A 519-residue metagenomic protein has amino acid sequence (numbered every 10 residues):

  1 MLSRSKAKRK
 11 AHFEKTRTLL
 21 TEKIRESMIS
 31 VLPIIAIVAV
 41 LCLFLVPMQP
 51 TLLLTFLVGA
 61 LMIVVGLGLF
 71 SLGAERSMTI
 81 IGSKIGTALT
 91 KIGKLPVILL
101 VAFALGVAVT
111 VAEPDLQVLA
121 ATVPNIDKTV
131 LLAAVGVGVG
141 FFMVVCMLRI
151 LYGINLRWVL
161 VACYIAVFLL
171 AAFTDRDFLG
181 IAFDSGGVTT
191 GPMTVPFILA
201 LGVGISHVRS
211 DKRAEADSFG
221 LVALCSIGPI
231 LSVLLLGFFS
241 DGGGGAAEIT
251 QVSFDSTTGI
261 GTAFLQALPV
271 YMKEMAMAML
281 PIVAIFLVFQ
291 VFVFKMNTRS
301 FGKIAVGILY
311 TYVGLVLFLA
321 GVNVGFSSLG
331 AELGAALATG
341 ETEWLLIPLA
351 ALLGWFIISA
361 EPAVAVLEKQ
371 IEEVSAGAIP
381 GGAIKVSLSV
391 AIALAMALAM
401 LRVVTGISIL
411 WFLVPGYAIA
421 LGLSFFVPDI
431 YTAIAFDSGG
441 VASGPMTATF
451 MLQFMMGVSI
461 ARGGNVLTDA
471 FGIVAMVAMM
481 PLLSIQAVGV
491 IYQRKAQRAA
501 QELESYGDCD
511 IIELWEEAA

Functional and structural regions predicted by a protein language model:
M1-S27, V31, G82-P96, S210-A214 (+7 more regions): Intrinsically disordered, low-complexity non-transmembrane regions of multi-pass membrane transporters
M1-S5, C146-V161, D177, I181 (+5 more regions): Juxtamembrane and boundary regions of transmembrane helices in multi-pass small-molecule transporters and channels
S30-L45, G59-L69, V101-A108, G138-R149 (+10 more regions): Hydrophobic core segments of alpha-helical transmembrane domains in multi-pass membrane transport and ion-translocation
V40-L54, A74-G82, A108-V123, F142-G153 (+11 more regions): Transmembrane helix-loop junctions in multi-pass membrane proteins
L53-V58, T250-A363: Transmembrane helical segments that form the transport core of multi-pass membrane transport proteins
F56-G68, N125-V137, D184-I198, T250-Q251 (+3 more regions): Structural signature of hydrophobic alpha-helical transmembrane segments
E75-G93, V118-P124, F326-E341, A363-I379 (+1 more regions): Flexible loop linkers connecting adjacent transmembrane helices in multi-pass alpha-helical membrane transporters
T87, L95-A166, E343-S424: Helix-loop-helix junctions within the multi-pass membrane cores of secondary transporters/permeases
